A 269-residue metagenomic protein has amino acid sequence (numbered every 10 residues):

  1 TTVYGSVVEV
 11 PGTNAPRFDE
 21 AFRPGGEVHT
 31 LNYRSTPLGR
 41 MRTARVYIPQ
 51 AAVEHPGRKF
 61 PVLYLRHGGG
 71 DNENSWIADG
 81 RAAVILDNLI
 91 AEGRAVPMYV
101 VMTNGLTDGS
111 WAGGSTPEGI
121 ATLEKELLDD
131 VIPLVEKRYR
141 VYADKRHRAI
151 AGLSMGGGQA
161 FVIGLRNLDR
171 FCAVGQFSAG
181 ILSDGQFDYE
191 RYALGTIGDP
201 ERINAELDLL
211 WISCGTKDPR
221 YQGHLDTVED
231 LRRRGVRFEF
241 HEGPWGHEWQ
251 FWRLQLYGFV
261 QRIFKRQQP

Functional and structural regions predicted by a protein language model:
T1-P269: Non-catalytic cap/lid and distal C-terminal segments of serine-dependent acyl enzymes
